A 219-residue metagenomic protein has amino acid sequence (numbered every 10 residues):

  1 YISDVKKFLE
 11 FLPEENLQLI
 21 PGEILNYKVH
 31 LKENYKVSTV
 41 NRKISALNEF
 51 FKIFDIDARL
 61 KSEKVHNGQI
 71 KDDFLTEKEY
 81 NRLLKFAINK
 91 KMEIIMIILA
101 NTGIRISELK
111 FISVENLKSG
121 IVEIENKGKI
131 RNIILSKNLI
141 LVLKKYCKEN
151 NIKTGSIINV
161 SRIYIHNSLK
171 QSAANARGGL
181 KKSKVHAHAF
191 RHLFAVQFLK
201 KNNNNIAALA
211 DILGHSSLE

Functional and structural regions predicted by a protein language model:
S3-K71: N-terminal core-binding DNA-recognition domain of tyrosine recombinases/integrases
L47, L109, L169, A187-K201 (+1 more regions): Short, basic/aromatic-rich helical patch in the C-terminal catalytic core of site-specific tyrosine
H66-R82, G128-N138, I152-K153: DNA breakage-rejoining catalytic core of tyrosine-based enzymes
G68-Q69, E77-I106: Basic, Lys/Arg- and aromatic-enriched nucleic-acid-binding interface segment
F86, I98-L99, I112, Q197-K201 (+1 more regions): Short alpha-helical segment immediately N-terminal to, or the first helix within, an HTH/HTH-like DNA-binding domain
T102, S107, F111-K145: Conserved tyrosine-mediated DNA breakage-rejoining catalytic core shared by Y-recombinases
L117-S119, S183-K184, N203-E219: Short, polar N-cap/turn motifs at the start of nucleic acid-interacting alpha helices
S136-K182, H188: Active-site/catalytic core of tyrosine-dependent DNA strand-transfer enzymes
